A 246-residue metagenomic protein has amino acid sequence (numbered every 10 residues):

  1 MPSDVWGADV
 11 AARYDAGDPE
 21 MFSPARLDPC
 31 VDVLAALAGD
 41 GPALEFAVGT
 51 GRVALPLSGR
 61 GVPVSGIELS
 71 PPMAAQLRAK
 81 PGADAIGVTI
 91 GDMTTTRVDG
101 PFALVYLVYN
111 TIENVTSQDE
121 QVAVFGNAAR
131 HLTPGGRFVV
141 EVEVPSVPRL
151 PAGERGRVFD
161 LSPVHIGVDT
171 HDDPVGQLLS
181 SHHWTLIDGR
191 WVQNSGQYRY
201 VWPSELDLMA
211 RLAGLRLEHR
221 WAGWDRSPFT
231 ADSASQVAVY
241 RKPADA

Functional and structural regions predicted by a protein language model:
M1-G39: Conserved class I S-adenosyl-L-methionine
D40-G49: Conserved class I S-adenosyl-L-methionine
G51-T95: Class I SAM-dependent methyltransferase SAM/SAH-binding core
R97-L104: A short acidic, Gly/Pro-enriched loop at the edge of an enzyme's catalytic core that lines a small-molecule cofactor
Y106-V108: A conserved beta-strand element that flanks and buttresses the S-adenosyl-L-methionine
V122-P134: A short glycine-rich, Lys/Arg-flanked "PGG" loop and its adjoining helix->strand segment in the class I
V139-R211: SAM-dependent methyltransferase
P203-A246: C-terminal lobe and adjacent flexible extensions of AdoMet/dcAdoMet transferase-like proteins
